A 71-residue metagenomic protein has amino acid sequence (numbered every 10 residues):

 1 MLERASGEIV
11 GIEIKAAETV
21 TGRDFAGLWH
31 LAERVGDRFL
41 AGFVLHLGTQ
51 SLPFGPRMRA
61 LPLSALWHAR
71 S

Functional and structural regions predicted by a protein language model:
M1-S71: A cross-kingdom feature that marks ATP-driven nucleic-acid transaction machinery
